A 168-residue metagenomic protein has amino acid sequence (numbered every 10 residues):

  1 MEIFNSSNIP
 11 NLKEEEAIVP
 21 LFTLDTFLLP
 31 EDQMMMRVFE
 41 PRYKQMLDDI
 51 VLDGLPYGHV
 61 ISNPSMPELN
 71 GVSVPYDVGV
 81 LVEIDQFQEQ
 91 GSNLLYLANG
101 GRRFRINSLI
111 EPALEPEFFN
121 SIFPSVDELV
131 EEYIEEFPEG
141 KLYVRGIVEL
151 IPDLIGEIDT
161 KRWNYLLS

Functional and structural regions predicted by a protein language model:
E2-S168: N-terminal low-complexity, acidic/polar interaction/targeting segments
